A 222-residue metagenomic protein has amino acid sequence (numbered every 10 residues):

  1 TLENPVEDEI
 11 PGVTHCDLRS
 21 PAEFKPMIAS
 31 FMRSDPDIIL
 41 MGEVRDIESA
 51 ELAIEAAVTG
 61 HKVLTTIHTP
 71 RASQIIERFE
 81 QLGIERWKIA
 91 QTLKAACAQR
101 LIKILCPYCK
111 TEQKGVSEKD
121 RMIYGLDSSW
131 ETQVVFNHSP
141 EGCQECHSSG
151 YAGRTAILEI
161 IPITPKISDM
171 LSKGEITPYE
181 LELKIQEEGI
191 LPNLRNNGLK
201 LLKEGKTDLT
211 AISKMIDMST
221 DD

Functional and structural regions predicted by a protein language model:
T1-D222: Short, flexible helix-loop junctions that flank or precede catalytic/ligand sites
